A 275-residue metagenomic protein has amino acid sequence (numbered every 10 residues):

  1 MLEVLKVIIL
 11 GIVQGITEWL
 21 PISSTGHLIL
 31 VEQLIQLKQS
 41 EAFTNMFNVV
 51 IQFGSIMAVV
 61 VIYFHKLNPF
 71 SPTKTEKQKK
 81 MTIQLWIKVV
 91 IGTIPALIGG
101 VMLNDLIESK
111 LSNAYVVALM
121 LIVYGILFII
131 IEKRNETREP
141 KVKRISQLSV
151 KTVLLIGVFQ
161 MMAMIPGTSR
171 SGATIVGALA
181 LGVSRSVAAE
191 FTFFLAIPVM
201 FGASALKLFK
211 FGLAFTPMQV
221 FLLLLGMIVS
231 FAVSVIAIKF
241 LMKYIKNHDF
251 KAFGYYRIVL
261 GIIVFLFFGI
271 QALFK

Functional and structural regions predicted by a protein language model:
M1-K275: Multi-pass membrane proteins that catalyze or facilitate reactions on polyprenyl-/lipid-phosphate substrates and their
